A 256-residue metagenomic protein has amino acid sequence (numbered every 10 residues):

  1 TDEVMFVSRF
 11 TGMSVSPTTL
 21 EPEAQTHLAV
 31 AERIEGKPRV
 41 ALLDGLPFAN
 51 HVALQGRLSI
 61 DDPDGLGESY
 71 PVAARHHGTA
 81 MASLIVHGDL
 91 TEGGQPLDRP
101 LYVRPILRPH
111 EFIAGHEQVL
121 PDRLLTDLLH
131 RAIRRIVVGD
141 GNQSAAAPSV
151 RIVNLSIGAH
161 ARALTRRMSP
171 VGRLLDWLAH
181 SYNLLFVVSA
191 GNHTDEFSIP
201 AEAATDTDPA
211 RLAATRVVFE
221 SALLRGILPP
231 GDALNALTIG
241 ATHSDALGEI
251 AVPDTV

Functional and structural regions predicted by a protein language model:
T1-E32: Autoinhibitory propeptides
E3, L84, G88, R131-G139 (+2 more regions): Generic, well-ordered alpha-helical scaffold segments in large soluble proteins
T11, D44-P47, P105-R108, N154-A159 (+1 more regions): Short, flexible loop/turn elements at secondary-structure junctions
G12-S16, E68, L107-F112, S244-L247: A short acidic, often aromatic-flanked loop/helix-cap motif at beta-alpha or helix-coil junctions that lines enzyme
L28-D62, E68-L125, A147-R151, L164 (+3 more regions): Subtilisin-like serine protease catalytic core
L46-A53, L212-V256: Extracellular S/T/G-rich loop segment that most often corresponds to the catalytic His/Ser-adjacent loop
Q55-G67, A201-T215, P253-V256: Short, flexible helix-coil linker/hinge segments at the edges of structured domains or between repeats
H110-A233: Substrate-binding/access-modulating region of protease and related hydrolase catalytic domains
